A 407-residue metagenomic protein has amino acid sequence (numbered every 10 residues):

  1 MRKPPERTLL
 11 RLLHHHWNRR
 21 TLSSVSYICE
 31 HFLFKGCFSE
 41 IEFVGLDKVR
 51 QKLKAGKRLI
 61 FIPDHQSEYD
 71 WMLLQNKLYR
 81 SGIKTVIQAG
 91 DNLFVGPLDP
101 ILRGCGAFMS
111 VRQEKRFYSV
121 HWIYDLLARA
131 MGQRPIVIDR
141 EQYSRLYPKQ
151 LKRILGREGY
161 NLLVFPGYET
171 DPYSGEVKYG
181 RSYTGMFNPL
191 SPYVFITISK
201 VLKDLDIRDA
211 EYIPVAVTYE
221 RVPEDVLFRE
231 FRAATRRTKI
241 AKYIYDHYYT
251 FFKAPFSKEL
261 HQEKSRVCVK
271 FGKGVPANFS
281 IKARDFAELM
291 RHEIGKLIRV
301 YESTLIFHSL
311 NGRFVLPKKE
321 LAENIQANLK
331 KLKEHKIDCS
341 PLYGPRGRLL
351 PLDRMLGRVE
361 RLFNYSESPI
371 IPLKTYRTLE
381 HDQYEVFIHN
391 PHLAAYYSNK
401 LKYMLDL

Functional and structural regions predicted by a protein language model:
M1-L407: Membrane-interfacial terminal anchoring regions of lipid-handling membrane enzymes
